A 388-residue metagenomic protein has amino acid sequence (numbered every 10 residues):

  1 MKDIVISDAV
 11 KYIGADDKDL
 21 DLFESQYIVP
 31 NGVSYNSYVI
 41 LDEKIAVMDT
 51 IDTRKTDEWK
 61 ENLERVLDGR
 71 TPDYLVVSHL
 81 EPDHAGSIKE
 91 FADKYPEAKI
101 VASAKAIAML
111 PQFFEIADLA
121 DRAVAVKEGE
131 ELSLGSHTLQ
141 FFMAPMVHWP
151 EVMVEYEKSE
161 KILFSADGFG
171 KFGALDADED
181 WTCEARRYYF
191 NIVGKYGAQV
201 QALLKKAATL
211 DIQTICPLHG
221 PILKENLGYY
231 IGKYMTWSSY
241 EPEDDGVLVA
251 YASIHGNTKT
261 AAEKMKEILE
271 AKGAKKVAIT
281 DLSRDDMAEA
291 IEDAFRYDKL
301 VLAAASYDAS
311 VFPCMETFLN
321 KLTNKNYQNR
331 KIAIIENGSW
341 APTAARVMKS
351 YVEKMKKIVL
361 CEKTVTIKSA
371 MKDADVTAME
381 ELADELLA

Functional and structural regions predicted by a protein language model:
D3-E64, V154-E157, K161-S165, T258: Conserved beta-strand hairpin/beta-sheet module of binuclear metal-dependent hydrolase folds, prominently
I4-D8, A102-V152, Y196-L204: Metallo-beta-lactamase
E43, R54-V101: Active-site metal-binding motif and surrounding structural segment of the metallo-beta-lactamase
M48-T50, P72-L80, I100-S103, L163-D167 (+1 more regions): Active-site neighborhood of phospho(di)ester-bond hydrolases with catalytic His/Asp-centered motifs
S87, D286-A290: Short acidic active-site motifs
L175-I215, H219-I222, K264-T280, A290-A388: FMN-binding flavodoxin-like domain, especially the glycine-rich phosphate-binding loop
C216-E243, T317: Short N-terminal or domain-adjacent regulatory/targeting segments
A250-K272: Short, charged N-terminal beta->alpha structural module
